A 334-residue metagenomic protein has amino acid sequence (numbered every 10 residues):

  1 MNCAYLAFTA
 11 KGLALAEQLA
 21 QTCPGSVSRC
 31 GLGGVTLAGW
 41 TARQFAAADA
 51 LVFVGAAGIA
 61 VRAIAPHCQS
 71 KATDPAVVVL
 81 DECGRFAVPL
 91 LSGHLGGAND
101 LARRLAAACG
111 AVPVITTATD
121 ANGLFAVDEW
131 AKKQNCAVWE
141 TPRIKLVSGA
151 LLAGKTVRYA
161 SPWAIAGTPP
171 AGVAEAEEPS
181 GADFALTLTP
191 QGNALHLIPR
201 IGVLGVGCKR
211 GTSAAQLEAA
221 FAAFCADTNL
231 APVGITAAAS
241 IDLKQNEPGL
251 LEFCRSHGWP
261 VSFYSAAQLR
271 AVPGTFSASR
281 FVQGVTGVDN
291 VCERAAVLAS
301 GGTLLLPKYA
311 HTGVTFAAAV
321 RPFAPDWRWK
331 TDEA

Functional and structural regions predicted by a protein language model:
M1-Y5: Extreme N-terminal starter segment of soluble prokaryotic enzymes
L6-K11: Polybasic, low-complexity association/targeting segments
G12-Q18, G25, G34-T36, Q44-N99 (+3 more regions): Conserved mixed alpha/beta catalytic, RNA-binding, or beta-rich assembly cores of soluble enzyme, regulatory
C30-G33, T116-A118, Y264-A266, P307: Conserved beta-strand termini and adjacent loop/short-helix elements that scaffold enzyme active sites in alpha/beta
T41: Donor nucleotide-activated moiety binding/catalytic core segment of transferases that use nucleotide-activated donors
A237, I241-A296, S300-L306, A310-V314: C-terminal non-catalytic interaction/assembly regions of soluble proteins
T303-A334: Extended alpha-helical regions
